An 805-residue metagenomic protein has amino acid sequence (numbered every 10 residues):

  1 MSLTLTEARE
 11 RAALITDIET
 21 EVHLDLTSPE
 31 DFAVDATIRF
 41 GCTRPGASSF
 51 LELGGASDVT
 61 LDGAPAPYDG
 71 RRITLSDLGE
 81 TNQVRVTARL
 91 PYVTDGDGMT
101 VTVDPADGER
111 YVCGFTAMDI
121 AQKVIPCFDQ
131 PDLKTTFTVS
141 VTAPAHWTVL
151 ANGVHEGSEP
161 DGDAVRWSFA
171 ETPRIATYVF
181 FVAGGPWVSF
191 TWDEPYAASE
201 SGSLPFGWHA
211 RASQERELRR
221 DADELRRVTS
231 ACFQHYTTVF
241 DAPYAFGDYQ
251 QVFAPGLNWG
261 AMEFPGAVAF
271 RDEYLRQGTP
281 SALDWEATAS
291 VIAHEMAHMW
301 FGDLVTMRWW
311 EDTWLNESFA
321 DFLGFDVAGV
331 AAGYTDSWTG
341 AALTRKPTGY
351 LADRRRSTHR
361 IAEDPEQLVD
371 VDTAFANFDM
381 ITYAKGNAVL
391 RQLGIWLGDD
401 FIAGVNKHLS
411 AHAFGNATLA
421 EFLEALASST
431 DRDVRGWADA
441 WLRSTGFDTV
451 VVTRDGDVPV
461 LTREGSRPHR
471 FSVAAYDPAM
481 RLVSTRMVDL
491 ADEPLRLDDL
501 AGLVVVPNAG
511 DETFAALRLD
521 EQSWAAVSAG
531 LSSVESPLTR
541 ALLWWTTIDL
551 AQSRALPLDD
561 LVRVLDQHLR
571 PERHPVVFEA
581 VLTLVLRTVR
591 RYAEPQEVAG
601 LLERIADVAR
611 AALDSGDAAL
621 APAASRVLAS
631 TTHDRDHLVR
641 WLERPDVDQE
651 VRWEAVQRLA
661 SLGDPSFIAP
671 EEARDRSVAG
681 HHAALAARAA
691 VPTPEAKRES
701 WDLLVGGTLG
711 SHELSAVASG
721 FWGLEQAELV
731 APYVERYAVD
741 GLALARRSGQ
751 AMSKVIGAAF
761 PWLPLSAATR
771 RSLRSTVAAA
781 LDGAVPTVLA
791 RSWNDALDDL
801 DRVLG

Functional and structural regions predicted by a protein language model:
M1-G247, Y350-L351, F378-A384, G394-D399 (+11 more regions): Acidic/His-enriched low-complexity segments
R11-L24, T135-F137, A222, V327 (+8 more regions): Charged, low-complexity, helix-prone segments enriched in Lys/Glu/Asp/Gln
L51, I292, R688: Small/polar loops that bind or transfer phosphate-bearing groups
R89-P91, D104-A117, D129, T148-L150 (+6 more regions): Extended hydrophobic/aromatic-rich secondary-structure runs
F137, P265, F471: Change "...and in nucleic-acid phosphodiester-cleaving endonucleases..." to "...and in nucleic-acid processing enzymes
S140-A143, T148, A297, D364-V369 (+4 more regions): Non-catalytic accessory/interaction domains
F169, E200, G207-G465, R587-T588 (+4 more regions): Hydrophobic alpha-helical and helix-loop surface patches within well-folded domains that function as non-catalytic
R174, Y274-L275, A689: Hydrophobic pocket-lining residues within nucleotide cofactor-binding pockets
